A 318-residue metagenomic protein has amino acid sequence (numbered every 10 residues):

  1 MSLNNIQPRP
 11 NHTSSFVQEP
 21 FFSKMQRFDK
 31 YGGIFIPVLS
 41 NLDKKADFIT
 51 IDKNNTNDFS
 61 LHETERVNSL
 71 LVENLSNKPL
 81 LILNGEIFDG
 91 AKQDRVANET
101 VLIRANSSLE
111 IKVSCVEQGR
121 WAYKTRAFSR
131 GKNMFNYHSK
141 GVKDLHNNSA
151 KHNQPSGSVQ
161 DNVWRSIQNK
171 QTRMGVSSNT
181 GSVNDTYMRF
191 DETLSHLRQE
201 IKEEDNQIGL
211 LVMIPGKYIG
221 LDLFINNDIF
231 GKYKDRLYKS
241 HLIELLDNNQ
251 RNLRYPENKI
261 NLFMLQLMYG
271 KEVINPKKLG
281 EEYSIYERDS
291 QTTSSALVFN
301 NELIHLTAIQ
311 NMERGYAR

Functional and structural regions predicted by a protein language model:
L3-I36, A91-N133: Intrinsically disordered, low-complexity Pro/Gly/Ser/Thr-rich segments with frequent PxxP/GP/PP motifs and embedded
F35-N55: Edge strands and adjacent loops of beta-rich recognition modules
E63-S69: Short, solvent-exposed loop/turn segments enriched in Ser/Thr/Gly
L70-L80: Asparagine-centered strand-capping/turn motif at beta-strand->loop junctions
N77, G85, R104-S108: Tight coil/turn sites that cap or link beta-strands
D144-S177: Long, charge-rich alpha-helical interaction segments
Q168-N261: A contiguous, surface-oriented mixed alpha/beta subdomain in the mid-to-C-terminal portion of proteins that forms
S240-R318: Extended, charge-rich intrinsically disordered regulatory tails
